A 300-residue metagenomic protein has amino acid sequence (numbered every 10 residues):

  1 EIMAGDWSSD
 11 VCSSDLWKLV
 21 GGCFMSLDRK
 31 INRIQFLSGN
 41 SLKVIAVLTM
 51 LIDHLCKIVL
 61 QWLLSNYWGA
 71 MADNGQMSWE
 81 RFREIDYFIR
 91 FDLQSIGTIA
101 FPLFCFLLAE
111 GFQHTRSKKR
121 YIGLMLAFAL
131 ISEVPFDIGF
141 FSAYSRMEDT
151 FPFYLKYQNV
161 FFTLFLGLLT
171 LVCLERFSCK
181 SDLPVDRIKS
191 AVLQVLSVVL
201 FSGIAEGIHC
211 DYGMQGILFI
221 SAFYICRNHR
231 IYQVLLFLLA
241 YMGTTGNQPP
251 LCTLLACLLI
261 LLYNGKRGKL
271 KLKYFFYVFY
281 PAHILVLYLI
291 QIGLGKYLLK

Functional and structural regions predicted by a protein language model:
E1-D15: Single conserved hydrophobic/aromatic residue that forms the stacking wall/gate of nucleotide- or nucleobase-binding
S14, L19, F24-K300: Alpha-helical transmembrane segments and their immediate juxtamembrane cytosolic regions
